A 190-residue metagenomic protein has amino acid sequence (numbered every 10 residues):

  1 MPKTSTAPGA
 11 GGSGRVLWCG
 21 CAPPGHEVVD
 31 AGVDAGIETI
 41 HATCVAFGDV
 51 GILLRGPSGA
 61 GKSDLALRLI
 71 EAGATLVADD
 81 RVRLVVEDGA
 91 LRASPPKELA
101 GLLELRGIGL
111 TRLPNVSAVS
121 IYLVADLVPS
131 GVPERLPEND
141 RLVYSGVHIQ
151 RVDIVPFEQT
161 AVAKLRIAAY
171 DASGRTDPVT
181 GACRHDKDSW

Functional and structural regions predicted by a protein language model:
M1-V50, R55, C183-W190: Extreme N-terminal, non-catalytic leader segments that precede Walker-type/kinase nucleotide-binding cores
A42-C44, R81, N139: Short, acidic/polar N-cap/turn motifs at the starts of alpha helices
V45, S63, A125: A residue-level signal for conserved active-site and pocket-lining positions in enzyme catalytic cores
D49-I70: Glycine-rich phosphate-binding P-loop
V50, L99, V147-H148: Short acidic/polar mixed-charge low-complexity motifs
E71, T75-P129: Conserved nucleotide-sensing/catalytic segment adjacent to the nucleotide-binding pocket in NTP-handling enzymes
A118-W190: Conserved NTP phosphate-binding and transfer environment spanning the P-loop NTPase/kinase superfamily
